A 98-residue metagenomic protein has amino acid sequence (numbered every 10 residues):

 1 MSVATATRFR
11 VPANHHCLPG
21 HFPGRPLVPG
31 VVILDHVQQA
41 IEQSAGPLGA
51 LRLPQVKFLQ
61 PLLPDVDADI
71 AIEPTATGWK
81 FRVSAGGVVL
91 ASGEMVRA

Functional and structural regions predicted by a protein language model:
M1-V28: Catalytic strand-loop segment that frames the active site of acyl-thioester-processing enzymes
S2-A4, V11, G46, L51 (+1 more regions): A generic structural signal for short, non-catalytic loop/turn and secondary-structure boundary residues
A4, P64, A71-A98: HotDog/MaoC-like acyl-thioester-processing domains
F9-V11, F58, R97: Hydrophobic residues in beta-strands and at strand termini
R25-P29, I70-T75: Short, low-complexity, polar/charged sequence segments that are solvent-exposed and flexible
L27-A40: Active-site beta-strand/loop microenvironment that shapes enzyme catalytic pockets
V37-A71: Hydrophobic beta-strand-centered segment that forms part of the acyl-chain substrate-binding groove
